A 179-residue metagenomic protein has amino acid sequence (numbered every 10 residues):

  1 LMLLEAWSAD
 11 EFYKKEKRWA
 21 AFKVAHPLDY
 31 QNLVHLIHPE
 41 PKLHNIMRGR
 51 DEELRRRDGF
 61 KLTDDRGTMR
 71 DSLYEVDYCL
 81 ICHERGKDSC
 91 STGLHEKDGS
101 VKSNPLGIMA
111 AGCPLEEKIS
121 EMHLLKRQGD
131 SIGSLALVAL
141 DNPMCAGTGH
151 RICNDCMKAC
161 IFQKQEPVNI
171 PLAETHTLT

Functional and structural regions predicted by a protein language model:
L1-T179: Ferredoxin-type iron-sulfur electron-transfer modules and their immediate structural context
